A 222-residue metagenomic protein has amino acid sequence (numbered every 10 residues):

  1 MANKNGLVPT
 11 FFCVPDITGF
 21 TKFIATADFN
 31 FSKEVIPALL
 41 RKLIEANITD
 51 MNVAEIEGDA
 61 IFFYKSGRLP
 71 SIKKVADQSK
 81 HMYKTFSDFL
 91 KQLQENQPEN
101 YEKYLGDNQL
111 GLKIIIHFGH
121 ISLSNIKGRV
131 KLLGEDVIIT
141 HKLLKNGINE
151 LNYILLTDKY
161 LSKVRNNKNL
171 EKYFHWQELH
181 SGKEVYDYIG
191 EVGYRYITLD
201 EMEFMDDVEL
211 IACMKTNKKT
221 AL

Functional and structural regions predicted by a protein language model:
M1-D77, H81: Catalytic NTP-binding/metal-coordinating core of nucleotidyl cyclase/transferase enzymes
N5-L7, I56, D107-Q109, L132 (+1 more regions): A generic fold-level signal
D16, D28, D50, D59 (+8 more regions): Acidic-enriched, low-complexity/disordered segments with a strong bias for Aspartate over Glutamate
F23, F62, L123, I138 (+1 more regions): Short, electropositive, low-hydrophobicity segments enriched in small/polar residues
A27, L143, K183-Y186: A broadly tuned "polar low-complexity/structure-edge" signature
R68-E178: Catalytic beta-strand-to-alpha-helix segment of the class III nucleotidyl cyclase homology domain
N149-L222: Intrinsically disordered, glycine/charged-rich C-terminal tails and inter-domain linkers that flank nucleotidyl cyclase
